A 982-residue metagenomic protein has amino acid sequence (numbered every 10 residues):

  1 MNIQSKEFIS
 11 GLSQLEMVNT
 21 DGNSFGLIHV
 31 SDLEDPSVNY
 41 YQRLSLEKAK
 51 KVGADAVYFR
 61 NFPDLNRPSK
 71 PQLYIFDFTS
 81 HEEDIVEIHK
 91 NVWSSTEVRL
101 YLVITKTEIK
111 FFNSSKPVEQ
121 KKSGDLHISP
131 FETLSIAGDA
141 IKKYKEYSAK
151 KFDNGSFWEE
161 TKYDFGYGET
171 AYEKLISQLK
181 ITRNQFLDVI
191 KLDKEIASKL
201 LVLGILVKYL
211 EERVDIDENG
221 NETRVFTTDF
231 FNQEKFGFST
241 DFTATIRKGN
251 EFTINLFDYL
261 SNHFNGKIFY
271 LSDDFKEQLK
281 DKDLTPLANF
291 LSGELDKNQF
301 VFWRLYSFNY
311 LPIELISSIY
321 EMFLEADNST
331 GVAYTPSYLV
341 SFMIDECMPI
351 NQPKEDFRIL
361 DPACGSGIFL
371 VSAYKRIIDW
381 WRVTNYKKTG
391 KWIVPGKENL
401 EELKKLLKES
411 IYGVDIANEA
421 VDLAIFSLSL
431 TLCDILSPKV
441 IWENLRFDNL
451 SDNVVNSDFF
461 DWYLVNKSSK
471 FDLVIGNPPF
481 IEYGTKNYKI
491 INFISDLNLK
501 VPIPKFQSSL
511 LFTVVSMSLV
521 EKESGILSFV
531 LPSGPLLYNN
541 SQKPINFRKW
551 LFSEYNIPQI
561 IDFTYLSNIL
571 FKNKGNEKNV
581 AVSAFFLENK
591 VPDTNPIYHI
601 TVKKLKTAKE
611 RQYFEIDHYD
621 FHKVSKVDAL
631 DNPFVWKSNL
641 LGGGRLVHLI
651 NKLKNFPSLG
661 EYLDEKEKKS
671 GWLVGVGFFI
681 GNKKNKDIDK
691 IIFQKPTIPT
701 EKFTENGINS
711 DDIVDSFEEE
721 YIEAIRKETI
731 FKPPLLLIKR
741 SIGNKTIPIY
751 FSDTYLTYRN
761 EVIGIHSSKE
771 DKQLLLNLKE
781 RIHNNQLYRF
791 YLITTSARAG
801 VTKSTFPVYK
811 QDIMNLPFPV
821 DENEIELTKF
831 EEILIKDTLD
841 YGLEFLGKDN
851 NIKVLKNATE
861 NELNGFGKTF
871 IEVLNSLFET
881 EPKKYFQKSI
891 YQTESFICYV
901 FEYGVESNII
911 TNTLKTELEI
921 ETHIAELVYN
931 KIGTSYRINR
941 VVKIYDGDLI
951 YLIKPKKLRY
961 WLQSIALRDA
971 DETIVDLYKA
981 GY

Functional and structural regions predicted by a protein language model:
N2-Y209, V214, D283-E314, S329 (+1 more regions): Short, basic/polar, glycine-containing "phosphate-handling" surface segments that engage DNA
F78-N91, L100-L102, L510, L646-D837 (+2 more regions): Polybasic, glycine- and aromatic-enriched phosphate-binding surface used to engage nucleic acids
S95-L100, T105-E108, L407-S410, L450-S451 (+4 more regions): Short glycine-/polar-rich loops that comprise or flank the Walker A/P-loop and associated switch/sensor motifs
V118-K121, V371, I378, V421 (+6 more regions): Signature of N6-adenine DNA methyltransferases within the class I
G138-K375, S410, V414-A420, S457-W462 (+1 more regions): Preference for the N-terminal adenyl/adenosyl cofactor-binding alpha/beta module
D164-F165, N184-K191, F300-S307, M322-A333 (+10 more regions): Glycine- and acidic
L200-E212, E321, F426-C433, L776-N784 (+1 more regions): Short, hydrophobic/amphipathic alpha-helical patches that form generic packing surfaces within helical domains
Y334-L464, L531-G534, F547, S553: Conserved S-adenosyl-L-methionine
